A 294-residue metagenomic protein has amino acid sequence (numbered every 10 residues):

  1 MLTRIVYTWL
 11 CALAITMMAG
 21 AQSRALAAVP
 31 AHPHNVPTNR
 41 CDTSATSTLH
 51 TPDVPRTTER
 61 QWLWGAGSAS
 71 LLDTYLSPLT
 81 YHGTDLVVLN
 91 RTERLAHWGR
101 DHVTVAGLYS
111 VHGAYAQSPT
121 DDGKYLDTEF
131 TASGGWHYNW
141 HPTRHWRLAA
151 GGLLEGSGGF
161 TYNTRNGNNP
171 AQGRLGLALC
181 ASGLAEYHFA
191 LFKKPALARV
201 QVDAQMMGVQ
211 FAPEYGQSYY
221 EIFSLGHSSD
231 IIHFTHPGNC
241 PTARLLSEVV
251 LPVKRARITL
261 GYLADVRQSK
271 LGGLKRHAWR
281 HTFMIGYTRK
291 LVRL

Functional and structural regions predicted by a protein language model:
Q22-A106, V292: Short glycine/proline- and aromatic-enriched beta-strand/turn motifs that initiate or cap beta-hairpins
R56-W62, G99-G107, R144-G152, F192-V200 (+2 more regions): Outer-envelope beta-barrel architecture signal
R60, T80-V88, K124-A132, W146 (+3 more regions): Residues that define the transmembrane beta-barrel architecture of outer-membrane proteins
A66-T74, V111-Q117, L154-Y162, Y187-F189 (+4 more regions): Transmembrane beta-strands of outer-membrane beta-barrel pores
D73-Y81, A116-K124, N166-G173, I231-T235 (+2 more regions): Extracellular loop and loop/strand-boundary signature of outer-membrane beta-barrel proteins
V88-W98, A132-Y138, G152, A181-Y187 (+3 more regions): Residues on the lipid-exposed face of transmembrane beta-strands in outer-membrane beta-barrel proteins
D101-Y162, G173-F192: Gram-negative (and chloroplast) outer-membrane scaffold detector with strong preference for beta-barrel transmembrane
N168-R255: Outer-membrane beta-barrel transmembrane domain signature
